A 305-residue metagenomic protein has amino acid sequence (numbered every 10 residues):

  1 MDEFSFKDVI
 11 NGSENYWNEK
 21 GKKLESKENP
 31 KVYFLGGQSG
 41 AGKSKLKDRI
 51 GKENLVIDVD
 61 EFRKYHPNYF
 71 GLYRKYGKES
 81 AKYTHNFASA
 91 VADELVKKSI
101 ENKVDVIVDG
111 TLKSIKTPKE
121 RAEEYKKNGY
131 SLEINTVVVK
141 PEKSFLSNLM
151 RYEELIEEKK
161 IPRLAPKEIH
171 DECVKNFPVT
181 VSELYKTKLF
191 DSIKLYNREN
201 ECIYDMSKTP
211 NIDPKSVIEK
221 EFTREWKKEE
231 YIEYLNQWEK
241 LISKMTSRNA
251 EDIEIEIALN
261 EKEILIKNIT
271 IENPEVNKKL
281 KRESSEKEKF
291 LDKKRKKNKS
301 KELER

Functional and structural regions predicted by a protein language model:
M1-S26: N-terminal pre-Walker A segment at the start of P-loop NTPase domains
K22-P30, S99-I100: Phosphate-binding P-loop
G40-G42: Conserved glycine(s) of the Walker
L46: Hydrophobic positions on the alpha1 helix immediately C-terminal to the Walker A/P-loop
L55-N128: Conserved nucleotide-sensing/catalytic segment adjacent to the nucleotide-binding pocket in NTP-handling enzymes
K126-N148: Conserved phosphate-donor/acceptor-positioning beta-strand/loop module used by diverse small-molecule
L146-N277: Conserved GTP-binding G-domain of TRAFAC-class P-loop NTPases and closely related GTPase folds
K278-R305: Non-Sec secretion/translocation targeting segments of pathogen effectors
